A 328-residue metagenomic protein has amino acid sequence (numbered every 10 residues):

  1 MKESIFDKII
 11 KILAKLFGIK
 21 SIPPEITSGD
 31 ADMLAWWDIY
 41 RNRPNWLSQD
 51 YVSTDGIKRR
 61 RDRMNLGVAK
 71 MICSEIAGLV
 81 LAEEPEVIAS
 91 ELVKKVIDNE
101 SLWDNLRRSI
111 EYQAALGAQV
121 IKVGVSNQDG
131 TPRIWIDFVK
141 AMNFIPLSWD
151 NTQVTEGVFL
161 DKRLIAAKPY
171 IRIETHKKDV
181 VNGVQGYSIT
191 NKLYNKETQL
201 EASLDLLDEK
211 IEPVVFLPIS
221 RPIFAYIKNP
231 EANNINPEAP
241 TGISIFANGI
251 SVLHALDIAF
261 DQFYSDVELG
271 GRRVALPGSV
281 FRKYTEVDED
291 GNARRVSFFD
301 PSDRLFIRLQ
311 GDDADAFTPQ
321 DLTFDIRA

Functional and structural regions predicted by a protein language model:
M1-D38, L200-I245: N-terminal start-of-domain structural block
M1-P146: Extended, helix-rich architectural segments
A14-F17, W37-Q49, I57-R61, L66-V68 (+3 more regions): Short charge-dense sequence patches
M71, E75-I76, E84, S109-A114 (+5 more regions): Generic hydrophobic, helix-prone segments enriched in Leu/Val/Ile
A115, V120-E238: Extended, regular secondary-structure scaffolds
D205-A328: Extended, charged amphipathic alpha-helical segments
